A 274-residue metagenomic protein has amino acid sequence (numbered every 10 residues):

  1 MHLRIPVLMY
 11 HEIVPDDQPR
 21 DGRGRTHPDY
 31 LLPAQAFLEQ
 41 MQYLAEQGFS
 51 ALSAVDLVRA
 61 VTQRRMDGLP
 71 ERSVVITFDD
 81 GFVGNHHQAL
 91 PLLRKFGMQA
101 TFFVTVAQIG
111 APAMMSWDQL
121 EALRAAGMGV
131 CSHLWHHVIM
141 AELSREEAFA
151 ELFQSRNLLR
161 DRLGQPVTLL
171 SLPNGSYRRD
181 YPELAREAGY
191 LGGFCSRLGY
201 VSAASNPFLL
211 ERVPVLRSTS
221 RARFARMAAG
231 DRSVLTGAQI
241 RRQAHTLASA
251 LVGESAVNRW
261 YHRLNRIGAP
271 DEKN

Functional and structural regions predicted by a protein language model:
M1-I76, V83-G84, E142-L169, G175-N274: C-terminal active-site subregion of NodB/CE4 polysaccharide deacetylases
V7-E12, G129-H137: Histidine-centered catalytic micro-motifs
A45, L90-M98, M115-S132, R186: Acidic (Asp/Glu)-rich catalytic clusters
V58-V61, N85-Q88, G110-A126, L198: Alpha-helical scaffolding within the catalytic cores of extracellular/periplasmic polymer-degrading hydrolases
T77-F78, C131: Generic enzyme active-site microenvironment
F82-V83, H136: Short, glycine/acidic-enriched loop or turn micro-motifs at the edges of active sites
M98, V138-M140, R160: Conserved SAM-binding loop
F103, H133, G193-C195: Short beta-strand and adjacent tight-turn residues that come in two discontinuous sequence segments and form the edges
